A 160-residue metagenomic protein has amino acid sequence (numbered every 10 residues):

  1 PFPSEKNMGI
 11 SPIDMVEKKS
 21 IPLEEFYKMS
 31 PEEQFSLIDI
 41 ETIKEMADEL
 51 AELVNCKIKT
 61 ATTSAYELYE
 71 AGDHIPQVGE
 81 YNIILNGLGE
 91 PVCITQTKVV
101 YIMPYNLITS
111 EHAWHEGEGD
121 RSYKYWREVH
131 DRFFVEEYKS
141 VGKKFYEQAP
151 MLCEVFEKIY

Functional and structural regions predicted by a protein language model:
F2-P3, N7-I94, V100-Y160: Mixed-charge, low-complexity intrinsically disordered regions
